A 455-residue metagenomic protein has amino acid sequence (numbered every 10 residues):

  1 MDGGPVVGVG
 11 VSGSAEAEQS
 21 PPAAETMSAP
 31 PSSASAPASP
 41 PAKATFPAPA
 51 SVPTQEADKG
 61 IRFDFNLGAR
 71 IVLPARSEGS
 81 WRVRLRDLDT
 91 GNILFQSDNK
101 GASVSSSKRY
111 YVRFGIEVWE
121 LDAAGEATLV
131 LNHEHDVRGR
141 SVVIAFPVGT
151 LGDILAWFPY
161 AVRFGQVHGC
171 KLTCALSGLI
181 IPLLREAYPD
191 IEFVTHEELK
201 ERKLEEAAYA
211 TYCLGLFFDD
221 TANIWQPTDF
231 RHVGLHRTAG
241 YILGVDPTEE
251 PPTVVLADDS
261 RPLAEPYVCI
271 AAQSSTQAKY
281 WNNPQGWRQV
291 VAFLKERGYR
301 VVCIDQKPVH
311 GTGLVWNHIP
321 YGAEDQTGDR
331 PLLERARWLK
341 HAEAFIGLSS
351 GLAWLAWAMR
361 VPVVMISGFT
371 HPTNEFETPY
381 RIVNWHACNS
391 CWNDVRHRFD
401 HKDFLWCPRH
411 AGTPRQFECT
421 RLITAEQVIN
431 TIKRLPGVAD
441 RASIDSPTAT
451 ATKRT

Functional and structural regions predicted by a protein language model:
M1-T455: Catalytic machinery of carbohydrate-active enzymes, primarily nucleotide-sugar-dependent glycosyltransferases
